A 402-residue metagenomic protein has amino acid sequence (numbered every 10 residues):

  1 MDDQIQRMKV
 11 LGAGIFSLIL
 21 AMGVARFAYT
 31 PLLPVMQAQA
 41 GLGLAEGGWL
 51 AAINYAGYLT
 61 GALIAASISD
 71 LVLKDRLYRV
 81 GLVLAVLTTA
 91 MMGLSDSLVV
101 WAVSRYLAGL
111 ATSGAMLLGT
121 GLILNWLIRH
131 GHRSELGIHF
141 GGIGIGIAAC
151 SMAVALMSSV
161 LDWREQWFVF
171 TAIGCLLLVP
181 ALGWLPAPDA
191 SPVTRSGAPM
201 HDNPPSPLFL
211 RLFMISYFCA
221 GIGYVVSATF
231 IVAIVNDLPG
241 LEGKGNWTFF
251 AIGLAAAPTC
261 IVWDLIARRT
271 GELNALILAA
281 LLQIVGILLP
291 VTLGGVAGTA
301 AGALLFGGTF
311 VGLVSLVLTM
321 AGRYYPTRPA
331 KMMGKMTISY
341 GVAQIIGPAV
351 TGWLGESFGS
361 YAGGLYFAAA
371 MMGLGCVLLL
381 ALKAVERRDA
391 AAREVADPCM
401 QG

Functional and structural regions predicted by a protein language model:
T30, F209-F250, A257: Extracytoplasmic gate region of multi-pass secondary transporters
G41, L73, L94-V99, L293-G294 (+1 more regions): Helix-breaking motifs and short loop linkers at transmembrane-helix boundaries and internal kinks in secondary membrane
G61-L73, T259-G271, E356: Helix-to-loop junctions at the C-terminal end of transmembrane segments in multipass secondary transporters
T88, V99-L107, A297-L305: Paired small-residue
S104-G142: Cytoplasmic helix-loop-helix junction between adjacent transmembrane helices in 12-TM secondary transporters
S134-P186: Helix-loop-helix hairpin linking two adjacent transmembrane segments in secondary transporters
L273-V317: C-terminal transmembrane helical hairpin of 12-TM major facilitator-type secondary transporters
T327-S360, A368: A late C-terminal transmembrane helix in Major Facilitator Superfamily
